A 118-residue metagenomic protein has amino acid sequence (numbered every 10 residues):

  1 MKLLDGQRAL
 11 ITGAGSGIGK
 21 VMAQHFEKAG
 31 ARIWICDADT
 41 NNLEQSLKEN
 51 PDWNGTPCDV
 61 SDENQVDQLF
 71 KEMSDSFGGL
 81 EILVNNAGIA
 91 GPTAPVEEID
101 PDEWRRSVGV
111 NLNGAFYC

Functional and structural regions predicted by a protein language model:
M1-R8: Flexible N-terminal pre-Rossmann segment of NAD(P)-dependent oxidoreductases
R8, G15-G17: Conserved glycine-rich cofactor-binding loop
A29-E44: Conserved glycine-rich Rossmann-like NAD(P)H-binding loop of the short-chain dehydrogenase/reductase
T40, C58-L69, P101: The beta1-alpha1 cofactor-binding region of Rossmann-like NAD(H)/NADP(H)-dependent oxidoreductases
A87-P92: Conserved NAD(P)H cofactor-binding loop of Rossmann-fold oxidoreductase domains
A94-V96, D100-R105: Substrate-binding pocket helix/loop in short-chain dehydrogenase/reductase
